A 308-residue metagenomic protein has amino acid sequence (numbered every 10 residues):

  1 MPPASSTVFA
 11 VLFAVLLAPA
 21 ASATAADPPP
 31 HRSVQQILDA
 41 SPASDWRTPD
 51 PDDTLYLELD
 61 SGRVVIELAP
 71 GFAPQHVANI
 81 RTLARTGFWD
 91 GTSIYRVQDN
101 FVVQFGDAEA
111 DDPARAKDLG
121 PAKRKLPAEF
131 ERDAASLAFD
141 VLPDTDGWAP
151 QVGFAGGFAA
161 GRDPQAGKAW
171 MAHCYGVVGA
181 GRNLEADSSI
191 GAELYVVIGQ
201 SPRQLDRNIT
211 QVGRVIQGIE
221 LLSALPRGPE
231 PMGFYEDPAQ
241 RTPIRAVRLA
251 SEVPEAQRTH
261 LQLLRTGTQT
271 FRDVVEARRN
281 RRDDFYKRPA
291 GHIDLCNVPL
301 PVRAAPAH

Functional and structural regions predicted by a protein language model:
M1-S5: N-terminal secretory signal peptides that target proteins for export/translocation
T7-P19: Bacterial N-terminal signal peptides
A23-H308: Cyclophilin-like peptidyl-prolyl cis-trans isomerases
